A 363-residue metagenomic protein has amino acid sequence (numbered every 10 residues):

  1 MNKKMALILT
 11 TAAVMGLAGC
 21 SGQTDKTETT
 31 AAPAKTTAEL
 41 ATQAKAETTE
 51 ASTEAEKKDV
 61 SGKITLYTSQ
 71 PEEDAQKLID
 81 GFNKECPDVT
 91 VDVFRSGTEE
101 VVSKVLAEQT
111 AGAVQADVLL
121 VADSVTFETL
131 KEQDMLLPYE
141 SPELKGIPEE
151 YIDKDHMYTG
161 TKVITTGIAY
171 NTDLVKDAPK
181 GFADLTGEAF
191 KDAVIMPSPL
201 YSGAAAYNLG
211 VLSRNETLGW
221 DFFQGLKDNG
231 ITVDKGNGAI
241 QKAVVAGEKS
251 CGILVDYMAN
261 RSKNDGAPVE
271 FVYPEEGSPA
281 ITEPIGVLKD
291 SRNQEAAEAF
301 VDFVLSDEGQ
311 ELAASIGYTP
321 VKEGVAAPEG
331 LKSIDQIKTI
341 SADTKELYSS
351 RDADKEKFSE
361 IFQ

Functional and structural regions predicted by a protein language model:
G16-G19: C-terminal motif of bacterial Sec signal peptides marking the signal peptidase cleavage site
S21-T24: Bacterial signal peptide processing site
A55-E128: Early extracytoplasmic/lumenal segment of secretory-pathway proteins
S69-Q76, T98-E99, V114-E248: Extracytoplasmic ligand-binding site segments that recognize negatively charged/polar headgroups
V125-T129, S250-P268: A ligand-binding cleft/hinge motif common to bilobed small-molecule-binding domains
I164, Q224-L226, V233-D234, D265-K289: Periplasmic-binding protein-like
G167-L174, G210, T282-N293, L312-A313: A bilobed periplasmic-binding-protein/Venus flytrap-type ligand-binding module shared by bacterial periplasmic
P279, L288-A342: Mature extracytoplasmic/periplasmic domains
